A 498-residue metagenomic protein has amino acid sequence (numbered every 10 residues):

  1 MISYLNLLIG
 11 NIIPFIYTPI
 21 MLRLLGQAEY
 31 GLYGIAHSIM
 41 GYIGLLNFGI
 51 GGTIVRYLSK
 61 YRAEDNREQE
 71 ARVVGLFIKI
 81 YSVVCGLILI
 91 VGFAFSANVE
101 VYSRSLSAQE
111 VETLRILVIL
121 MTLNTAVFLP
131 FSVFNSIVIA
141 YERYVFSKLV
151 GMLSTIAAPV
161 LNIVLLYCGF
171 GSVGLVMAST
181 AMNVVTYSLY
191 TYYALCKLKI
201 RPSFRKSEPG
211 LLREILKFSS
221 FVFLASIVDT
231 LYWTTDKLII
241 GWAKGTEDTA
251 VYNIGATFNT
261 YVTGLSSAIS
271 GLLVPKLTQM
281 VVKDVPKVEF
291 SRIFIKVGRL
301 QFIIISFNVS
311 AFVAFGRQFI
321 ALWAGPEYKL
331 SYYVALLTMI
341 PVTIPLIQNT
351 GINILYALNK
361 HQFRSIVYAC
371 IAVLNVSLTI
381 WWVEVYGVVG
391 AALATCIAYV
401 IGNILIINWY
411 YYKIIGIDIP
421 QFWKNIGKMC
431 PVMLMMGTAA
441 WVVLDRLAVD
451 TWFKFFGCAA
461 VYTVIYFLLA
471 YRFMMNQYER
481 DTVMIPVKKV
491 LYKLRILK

Functional and structural regions predicted by a protein language model:
M1-K60, G86-F93, N124, T155-P159 (+4 more regions): Signature of the first transmembrane helix
I2-P14, A178-Y190, A194, P209-Q279 (+4 more regions): Transmembrane helical elements of multi-pass membrane transporters/channels
I9, K79-T234, W441-V442: Hydrophobic transmembrane helix module of multi-pass membrane transport proteins
F48-E64, N135, I139-A140, L198-K199 (+4 more regions): Helix-loop junctions and terminal segments of transmembrane helices in multi-pass membrane transport/translocation
L76-R104, V160-V164, S266, S291-L346 (+4 more regions): Alpha-helical transmembrane segments of multi-pass membrane transport and lipid-handling proteins
K148-C196, F218, N253, N259 (+4 more regions): Hydrophobic alpha-helical transmembrane segments
Y190-W233, K276-Q279, D284-V288, R292 (+2 more regions): Interhelical loop/hinge segments that connect adjacent transmembrane helices in multipass membrane
I417-D418, W441-K498: Membrane-proximal transmembrane or re-entrant/amphipathic helices at the cytosolic face
